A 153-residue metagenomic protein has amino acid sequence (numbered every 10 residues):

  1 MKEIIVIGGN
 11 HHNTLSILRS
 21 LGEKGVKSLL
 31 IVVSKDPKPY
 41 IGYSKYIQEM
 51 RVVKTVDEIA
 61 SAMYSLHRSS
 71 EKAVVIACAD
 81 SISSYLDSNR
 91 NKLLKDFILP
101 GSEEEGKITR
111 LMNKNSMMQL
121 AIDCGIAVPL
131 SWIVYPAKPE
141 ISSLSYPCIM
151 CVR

Functional and structural regions predicted by a protein language model:
M1-E104: ATP-binding N-terminal substructure of ATP-dependent carboxylate-amine bond-forming enzymes
I108-R153: Active-site nucleotide/adenylate-binding loops and adjacent lid/helix of ATP-dependent enzymes
